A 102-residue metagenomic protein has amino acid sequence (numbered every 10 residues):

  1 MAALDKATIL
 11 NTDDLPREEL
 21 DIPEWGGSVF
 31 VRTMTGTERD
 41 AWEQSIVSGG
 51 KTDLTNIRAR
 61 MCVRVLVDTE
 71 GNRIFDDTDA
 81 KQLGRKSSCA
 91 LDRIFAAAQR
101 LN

Functional and structural regions predicted by a protein language model:
M1-P16: Extended acidic low-complexity intrinsically disordered regions
P16, E24-N102: Short, surface-exposed, charged amphipathic helix/loop patches that serve as local interaction elements
